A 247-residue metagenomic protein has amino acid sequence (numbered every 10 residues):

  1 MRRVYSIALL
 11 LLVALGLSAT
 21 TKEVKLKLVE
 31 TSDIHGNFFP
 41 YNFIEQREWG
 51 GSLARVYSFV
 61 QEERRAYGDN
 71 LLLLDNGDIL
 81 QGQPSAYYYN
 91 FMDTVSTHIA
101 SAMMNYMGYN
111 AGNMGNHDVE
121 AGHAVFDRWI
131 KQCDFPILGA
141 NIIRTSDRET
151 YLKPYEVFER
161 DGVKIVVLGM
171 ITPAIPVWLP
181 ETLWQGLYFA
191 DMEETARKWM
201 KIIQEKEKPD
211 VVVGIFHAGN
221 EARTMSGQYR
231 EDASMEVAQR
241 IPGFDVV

Functional and structural regions predicted by a protein language model:
M1-R2, E159: Short, intrinsically disordered low-complexity segments
R2-L10: Sec-dependent signal peptide recognition, specifically the positively charged N-region followed immediately by
L10-S18: Hydrophobic h-region of N-terminal signal peptides that target proteins for export in Gram-negative bacteria
T20-V246: Acidic, metal/ion-coordinating pockets
